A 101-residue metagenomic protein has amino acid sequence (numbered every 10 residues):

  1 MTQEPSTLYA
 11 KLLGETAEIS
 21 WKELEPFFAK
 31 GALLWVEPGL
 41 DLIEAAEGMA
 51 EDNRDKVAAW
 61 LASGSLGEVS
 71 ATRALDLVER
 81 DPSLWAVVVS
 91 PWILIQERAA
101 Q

Functional and structural regions predicted by a protein language model:
M1-E51: N-terminal, charge-rich interaction modules
Q3, K56, I95: Short, surface-exposed polybasic-aromatic patches that bind anionic ligands, especially phosphate groups
E18-I19, L33-L34, R54-D55, L66-G67 (+1 more regions): A general structural signal for well-ordered secondary-structure junctions
W21, K30-L33, A58, A74 (+1 more regions): Generic secondary-structure boundary/loop-capping signal
F28, A62, V78-E79: Alpha-helix boundary recognition
P38-L40, L61-S65, P91-I93: Generic secondary-structure microfeatures
E44-L75: Short, hydrophobic/π-rich interface segment
E68-Q101: Short, compact, well-ordered microdomains
